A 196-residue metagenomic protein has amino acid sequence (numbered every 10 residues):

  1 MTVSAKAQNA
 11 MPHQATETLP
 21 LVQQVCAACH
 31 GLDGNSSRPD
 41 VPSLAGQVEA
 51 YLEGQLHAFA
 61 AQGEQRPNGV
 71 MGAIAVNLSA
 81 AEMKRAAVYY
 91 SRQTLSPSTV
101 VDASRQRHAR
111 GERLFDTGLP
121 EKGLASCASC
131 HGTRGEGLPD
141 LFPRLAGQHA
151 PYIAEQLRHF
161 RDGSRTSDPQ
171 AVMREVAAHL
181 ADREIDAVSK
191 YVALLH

Functional and structural regions predicted by a protein language model:
M1-P12, H57, A193-H196: N-terminal export/targeting leaders of redox proteins
V3-Q23, N35-R38, R92-P120: Electrostatic cytochrome c docking/interface patches
H13-Q62: The feature marks the first
T16-A27, E49, E53, D116-A128 (+1 more regions): Sequence context surrounding c-type heme c attachment/ligation sites in exported
L21, Y51, E82-R85, R110 (+2 more regions): Charged catalytic carboxylate motif
C26-L32, A86, L124-R134, V188: The canonical Cys-X-X-Cys-His
S37-S43, F59-A103, P139-P143, D162-L195: Axial heme c-ligation environment in periplasmic c-type cytochrome domains
T133, Q148-Y152, S167-E175: Preference for long, well-ordered alpha-helical segments
